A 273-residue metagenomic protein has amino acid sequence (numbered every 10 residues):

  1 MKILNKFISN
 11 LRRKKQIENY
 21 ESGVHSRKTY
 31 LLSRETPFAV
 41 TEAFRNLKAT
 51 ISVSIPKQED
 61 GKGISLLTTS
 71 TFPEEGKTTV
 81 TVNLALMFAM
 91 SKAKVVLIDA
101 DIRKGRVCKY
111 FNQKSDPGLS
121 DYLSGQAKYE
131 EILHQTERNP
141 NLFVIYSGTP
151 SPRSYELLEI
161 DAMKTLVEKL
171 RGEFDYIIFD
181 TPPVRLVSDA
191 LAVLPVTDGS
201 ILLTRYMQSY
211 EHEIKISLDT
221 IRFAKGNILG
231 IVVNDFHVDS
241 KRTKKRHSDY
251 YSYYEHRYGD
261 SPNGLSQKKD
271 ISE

Functional and structural regions predicted by a protein language model:
K2-H25, K215-E273: Hydrophobic micro-sites
Y20-R45, A49, P56-S65, S70-E74 (+3 more regions): P-loop/Walker-type NTP enzyme "switch/lid" segment
P73-E75, M207-Q208: Short, acidic/glycine-rich phosphate-metal binding loop used to engage nucleotide
G76-K77, D180: Conserved phosphate-binding and hydrolysis motifs of nucleotide-dependent enzymes
T79-V80, L84: Hydrophobic positions on the alpha1 helix immediately C-terminal to the Walker A/P-loop
F88: Aromatic pocket-lining residues of Rossmann-like dinucleotide-binding sites
K92: Short glycine-rich hinge loops at helix-strand junctions in the catalytic core of two-component histidine kinases
S124, S147, Y155-S248, S252: Conserved catalytic-core segment of NTP-binding enzymes
